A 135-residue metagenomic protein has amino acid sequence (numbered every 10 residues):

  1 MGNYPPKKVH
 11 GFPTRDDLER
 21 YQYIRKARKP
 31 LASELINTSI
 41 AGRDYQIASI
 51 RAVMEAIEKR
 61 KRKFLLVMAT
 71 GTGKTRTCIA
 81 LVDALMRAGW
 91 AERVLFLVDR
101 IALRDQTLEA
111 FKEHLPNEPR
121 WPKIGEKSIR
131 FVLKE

Functional and structural regions predicted by a protein language model:
M1-R93, A102, Q106-E118: ATP-dependent helicase/translocase motor core
T14, R100, I124-S128: Intrinsic-disorder/low-complexity, polar/charged segments
L115-E135: Inter-Walker segment of RecA-like/P-loop motor cores
